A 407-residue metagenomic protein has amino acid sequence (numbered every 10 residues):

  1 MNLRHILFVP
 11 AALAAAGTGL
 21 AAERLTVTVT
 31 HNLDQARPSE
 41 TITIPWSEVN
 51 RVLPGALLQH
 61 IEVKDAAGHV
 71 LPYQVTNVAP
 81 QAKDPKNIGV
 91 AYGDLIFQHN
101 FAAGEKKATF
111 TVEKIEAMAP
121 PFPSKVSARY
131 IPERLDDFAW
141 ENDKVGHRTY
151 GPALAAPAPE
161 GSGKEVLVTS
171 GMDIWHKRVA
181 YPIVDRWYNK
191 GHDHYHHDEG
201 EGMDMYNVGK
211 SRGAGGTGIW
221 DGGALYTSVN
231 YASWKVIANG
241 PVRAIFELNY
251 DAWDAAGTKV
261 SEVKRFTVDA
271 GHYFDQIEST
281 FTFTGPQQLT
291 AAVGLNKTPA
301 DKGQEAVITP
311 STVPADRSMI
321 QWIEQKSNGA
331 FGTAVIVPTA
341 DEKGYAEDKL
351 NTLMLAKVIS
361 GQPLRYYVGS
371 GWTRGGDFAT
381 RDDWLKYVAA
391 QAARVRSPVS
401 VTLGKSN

Functional and structural regions predicted by a protein language model:
A15-G17: N-terminal signal peptide c-region/cleavage motif recognized by signal peptidases
A22-A128, L135: Alpha-mannosidase-like glycoside hydrolase catalytic domains involved in N-glycan trimming, generalizing to other
L58-Y92, D254, D301-R317, A334-E347: Solvent-exposed beta-strand/loop surfaces of large extracellular or lumenal domains
I88-E133, A139, A291-I323, N328 (+2 more regions): Extended acidic/polar, glycine-enriched regions that form or flank non-catalytic beta-rich accessory modules
A91-F101, V335-N407: Beta-strand-rich recognition/accessory modules
V112-D204, G371-T373, F378-L385, A393-R396: Beta-strand-rich N-terminal accessory domains
D185-A270: Extended, loop-rich substrate-binding clefts of extracytoplasmic carbohydrate-active enzymes
E262-K264, V268, Y273-I308: Acidic (Asp/Glu-rich), glycine- and aromatic
